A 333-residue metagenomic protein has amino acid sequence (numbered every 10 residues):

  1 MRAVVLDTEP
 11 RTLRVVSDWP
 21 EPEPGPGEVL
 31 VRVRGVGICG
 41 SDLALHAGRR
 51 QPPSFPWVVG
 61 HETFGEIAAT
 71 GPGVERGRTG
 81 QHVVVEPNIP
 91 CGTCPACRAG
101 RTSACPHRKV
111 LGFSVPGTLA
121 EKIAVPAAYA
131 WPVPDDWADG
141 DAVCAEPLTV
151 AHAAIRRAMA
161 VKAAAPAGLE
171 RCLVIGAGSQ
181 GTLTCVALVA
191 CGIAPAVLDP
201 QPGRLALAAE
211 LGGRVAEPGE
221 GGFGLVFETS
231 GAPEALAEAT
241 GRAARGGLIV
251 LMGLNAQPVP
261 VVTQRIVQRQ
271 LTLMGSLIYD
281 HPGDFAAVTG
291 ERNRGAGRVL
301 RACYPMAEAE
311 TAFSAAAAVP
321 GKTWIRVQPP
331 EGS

Functional and structural regions predicted by a protein language model:
M1, A237, P282-S333: C-terminal hydrophobic helical "lid"/dimerization subdomain of Rossmann-like NAD(P)H-dependent oxidoreductases
V5-E23, G40-A69, V84, T102-P116: N-terminal glycine-rich cofactor-binding segment
P20-V36, R49-P95, P134-D136: Glycine-rich beta-strand-centered segment in the early N-terminal region that forms part of a ligand/cofactor-binding
C39, R76-G77, E86-W131: Cysteine-cluster motifs in flexible loop/terminal segments that predominantly coordinate metals
A68, A196, V250: Conserved beta-strand positions in the Rossmann-like core of class I SAM-dependent methyltransferases
W137-E217: Mid-domain Rossmann-like dinucleotide-binding core that forms the NAD(H)/NADP(H) cofactor-binding site
G219-V226: A short acidic, Gly/Pro-enriched loop at the edge of an enzyme's catalytic core that lines a small-molecule cofactor
P233-E291, V327-S333: Glycine-rich phosphate-binding loop and adjacent beta-alpha segment of Rossmann(oid) nucleotide-cofactor-binding
